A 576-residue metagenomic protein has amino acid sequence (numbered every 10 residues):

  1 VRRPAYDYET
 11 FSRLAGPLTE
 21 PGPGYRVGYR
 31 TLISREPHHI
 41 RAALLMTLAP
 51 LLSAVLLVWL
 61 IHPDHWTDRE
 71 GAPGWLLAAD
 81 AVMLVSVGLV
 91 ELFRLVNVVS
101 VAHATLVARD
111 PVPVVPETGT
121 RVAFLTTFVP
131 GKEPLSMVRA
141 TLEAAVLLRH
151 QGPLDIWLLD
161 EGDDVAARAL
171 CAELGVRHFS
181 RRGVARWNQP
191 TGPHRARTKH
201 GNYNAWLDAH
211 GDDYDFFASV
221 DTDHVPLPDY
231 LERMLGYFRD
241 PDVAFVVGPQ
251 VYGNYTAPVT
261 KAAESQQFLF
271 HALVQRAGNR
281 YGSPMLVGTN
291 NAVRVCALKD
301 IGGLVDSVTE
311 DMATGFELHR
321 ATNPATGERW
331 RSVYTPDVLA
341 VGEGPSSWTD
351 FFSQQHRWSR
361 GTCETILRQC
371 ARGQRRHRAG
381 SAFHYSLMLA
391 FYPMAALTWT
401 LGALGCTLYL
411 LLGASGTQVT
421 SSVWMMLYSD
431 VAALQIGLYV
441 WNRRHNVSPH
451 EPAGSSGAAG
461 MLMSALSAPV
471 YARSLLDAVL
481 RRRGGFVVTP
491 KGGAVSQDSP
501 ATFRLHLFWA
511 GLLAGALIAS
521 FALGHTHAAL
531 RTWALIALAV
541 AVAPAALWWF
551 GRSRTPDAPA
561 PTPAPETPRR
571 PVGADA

Functional and structural regions predicted by a protein language model:
Y29-L48, L125, E133-V138, L147 (+3 more regions): Loop-to-transmembrane boundary segments
A54-E91, A108, V114, F391-G485 (+1 more regions): Membrane-embedded multi-pass helical conduit in multi-pass membrane proteins, especially envelope-biosynthetic
E117, A140-P153: Short, acidic, metal-binding catalytic loop of nucleotide-sugar glycosyltransferases
R121-L125, D155, A313: Cell-envelope/extracellular polymer assembly enzymes that use nucleotide-activated donors
P153-D163, F179: Short beta-strand/loop segment that forms part of the nucleotide-sugar
D160-R168, G183-A185: A conserved acidic beta->alpha catalytic loop
F179-D215, P228-T309, A313, E317-G327 (+1 more regions): Long helical/loop segments within the catalytic core of UDP-sugar-dependent glycosyltransferases, especially the large
V220-V225: The conserved acidic donor/metal-binding loop of glycosyltransferases
